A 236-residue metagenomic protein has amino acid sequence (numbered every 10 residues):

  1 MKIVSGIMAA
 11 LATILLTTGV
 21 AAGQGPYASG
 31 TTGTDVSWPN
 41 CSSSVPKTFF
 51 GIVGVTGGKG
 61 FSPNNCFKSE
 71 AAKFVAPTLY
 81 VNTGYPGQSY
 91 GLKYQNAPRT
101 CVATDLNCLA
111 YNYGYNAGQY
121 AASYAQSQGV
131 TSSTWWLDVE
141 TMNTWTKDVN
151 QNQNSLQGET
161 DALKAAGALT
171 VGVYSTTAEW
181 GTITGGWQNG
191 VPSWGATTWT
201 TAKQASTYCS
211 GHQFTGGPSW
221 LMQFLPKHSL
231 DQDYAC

Functional and structural regions predicted by a protein language model:
M1-A22: Secretory targeting and sorting signals
G23-P46, W187-C236: Functionally critical loop-and-helix segments that line ligand-binding/catalytic clefts of soluble enzyme domains
Q24-S155: Substrate-binding cleft of extracellular glycoside hydrolase catalytic domains
Q88-K93, E179-N189: Glycine-rich, charge-decorated loop segments at or immediately adjacent to ligand/cofactor-binding or catalytic sites
T131-S133, G167, G217-W220: Residues that flank catalytic or metal-binding motifs in active/ligand-binding sites
V149-A168: Long, well-ordered alpha-helical scaffolding segments within enzyme catalytic domains, especially pronounced
K164-T182, W194-T198: Aromatic-lined carbohydrate-recognition surfaces of secreted/lumenal glycan-active proteins
